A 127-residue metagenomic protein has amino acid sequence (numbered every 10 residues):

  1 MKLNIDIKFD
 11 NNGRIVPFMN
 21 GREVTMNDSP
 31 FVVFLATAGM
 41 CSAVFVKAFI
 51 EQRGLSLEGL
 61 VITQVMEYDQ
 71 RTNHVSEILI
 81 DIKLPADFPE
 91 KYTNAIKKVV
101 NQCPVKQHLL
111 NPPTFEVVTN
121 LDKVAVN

Functional and structural regions predicted by a protein language model:
M1-A36, V46-N127: Extended beta-strand/beta-hairpin segments
